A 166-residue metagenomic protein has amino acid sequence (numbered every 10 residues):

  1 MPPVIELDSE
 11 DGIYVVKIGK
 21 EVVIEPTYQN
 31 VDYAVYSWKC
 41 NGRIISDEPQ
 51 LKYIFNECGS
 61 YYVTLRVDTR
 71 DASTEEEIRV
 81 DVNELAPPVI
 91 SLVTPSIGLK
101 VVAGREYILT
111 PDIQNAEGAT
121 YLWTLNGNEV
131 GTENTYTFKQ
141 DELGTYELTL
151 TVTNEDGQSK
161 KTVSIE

Functional and structural regions predicted by a protein language model:
P2-E10, L85-P95: Proline-enriched interdomain boundary motifs that mark the N-terminal boundary and often initiate the first structured
V15-Y28, K100, G104-Q114: A short beta-strand segment in extracellular, disulfide-stabilized domains
Y28-N30, Y53-E57, N115, V130 (+1 more regions): Residue-level recognition of secondary-structure-to-loop junctions
Q29-S37, Q114-L122: Solvent-exposed loop segments of extracellular immunoglobulin-like
S37-Y53, L122-F138: Surface-exposed, flexible coil segments in extracellular/virion-facing regions
L51, T74-V82, K161-E166: C-terminal edge beta-strand
T69-E75, E129, N154-T162: Short, exposed coil/turn segments at beta-strand boundaries within extracellular/luminal domains
